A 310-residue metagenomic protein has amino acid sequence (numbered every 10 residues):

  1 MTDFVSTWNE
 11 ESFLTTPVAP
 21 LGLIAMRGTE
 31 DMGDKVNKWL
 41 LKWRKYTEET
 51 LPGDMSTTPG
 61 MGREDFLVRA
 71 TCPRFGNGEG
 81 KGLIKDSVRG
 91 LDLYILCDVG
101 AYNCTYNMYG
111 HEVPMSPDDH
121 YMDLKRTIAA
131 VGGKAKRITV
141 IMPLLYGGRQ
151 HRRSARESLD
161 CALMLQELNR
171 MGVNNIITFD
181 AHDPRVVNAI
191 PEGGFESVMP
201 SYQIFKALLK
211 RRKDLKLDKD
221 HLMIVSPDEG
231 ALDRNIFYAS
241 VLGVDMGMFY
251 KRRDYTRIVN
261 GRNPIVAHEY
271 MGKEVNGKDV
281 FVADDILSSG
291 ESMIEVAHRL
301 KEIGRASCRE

Functional and structural regions predicted by a protein language model:
M1-E310: PRPP-associated nucleotide enzymes
